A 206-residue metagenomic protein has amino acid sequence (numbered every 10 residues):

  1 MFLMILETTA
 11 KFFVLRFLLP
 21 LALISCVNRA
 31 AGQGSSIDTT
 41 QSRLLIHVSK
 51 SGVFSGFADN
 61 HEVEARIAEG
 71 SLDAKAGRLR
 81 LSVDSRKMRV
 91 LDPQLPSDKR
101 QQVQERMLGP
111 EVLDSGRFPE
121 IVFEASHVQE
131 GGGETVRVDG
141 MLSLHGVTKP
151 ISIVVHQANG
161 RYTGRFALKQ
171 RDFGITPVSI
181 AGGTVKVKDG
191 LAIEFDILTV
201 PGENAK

Functional and structural regions predicted by a protein language model:
M1-F13: N-terminal secretory signal peptides that target proteins for export/translocation
R16-S25: Bacterial N-terminal signal peptides
A30-K206: Low-complexity, acidic/polar, glycine-enriched regions of mature
